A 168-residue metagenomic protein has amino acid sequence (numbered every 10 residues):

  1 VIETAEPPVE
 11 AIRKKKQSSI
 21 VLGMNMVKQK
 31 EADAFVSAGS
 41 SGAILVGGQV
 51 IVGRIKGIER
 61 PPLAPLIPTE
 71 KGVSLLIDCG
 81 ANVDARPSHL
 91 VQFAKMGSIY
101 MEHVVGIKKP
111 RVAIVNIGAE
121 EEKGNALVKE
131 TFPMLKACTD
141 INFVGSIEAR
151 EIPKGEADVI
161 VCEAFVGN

Functional and structural regions predicted by a protein language model:
V1-A32: Phosphate/nucleotide-donor binding subsite
A5-P7, V46-I51, S88-H89, G124-V128: Short acidic, glycine/serine/threonine-rich loops at helix termini
S18-V21, V27-K28, A43-L45, V52-K56: Glycine/small-residue-rich loop that forms an oxyanion/phosphate-binding "nest" at active or ligand-binding sites
L22-M26, E59-I67, G97-H103: Short, charged beta->alpha transition segments
M26-L45, K123, V128-L135, D140-N168: Glycine-rich phosphate-binding loop
S37-G39, L66-I67, L76-G80, V115-N116 (+1 more regions): Short beta-strand segments
V46-G80, A137-I147: Short, acidic/small-residue loops that bind anionic groups at enzyme active sites
V83-A149, D158: Glycine-rich phosphate/diphosphate-binding loop of Rossmann-like nucleotide-binding domains
